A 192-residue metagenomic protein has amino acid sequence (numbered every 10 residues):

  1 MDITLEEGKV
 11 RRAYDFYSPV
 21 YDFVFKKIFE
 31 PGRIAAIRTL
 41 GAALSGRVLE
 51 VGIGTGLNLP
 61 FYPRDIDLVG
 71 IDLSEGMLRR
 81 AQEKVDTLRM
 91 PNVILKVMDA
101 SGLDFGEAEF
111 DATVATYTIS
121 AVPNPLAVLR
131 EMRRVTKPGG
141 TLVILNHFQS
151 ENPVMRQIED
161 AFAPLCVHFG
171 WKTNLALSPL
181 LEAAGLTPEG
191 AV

Functional and structural regions predicted by a protein language model:
M1-A43, L57-N58, R80, Q157-P164: Conserved class I S-adenosyl-L-methionine
G8, V143-V192: C-terminal alpha-helical "lid/dimerization" subdomain adjacent to the S-adenosyl-L-methionine
R47-G102: Class I SAM-dependent methyltransferase SAM/SAH-binding core
L68, L142-V143: A short hydrophobic/small-residue beta-strand
K84-D86, T136, L181: Conserved hydrophobic residues forming the short capping helix/wall of the S-adenosyl-L-methionine
M98-T113: A short acidic, Gly/Pro-enriched loop at the edge of an enzyme's catalytic core that lines a small-molecule cofactor
D111-N124: A short SAM/SAH-binding and catalytic strip from SAM-dependent methyltransferases
L126-P138: A short glycine-rich, Lys/Arg-flanked "PGG" loop and its adjoining helix->strand segment in the class I
